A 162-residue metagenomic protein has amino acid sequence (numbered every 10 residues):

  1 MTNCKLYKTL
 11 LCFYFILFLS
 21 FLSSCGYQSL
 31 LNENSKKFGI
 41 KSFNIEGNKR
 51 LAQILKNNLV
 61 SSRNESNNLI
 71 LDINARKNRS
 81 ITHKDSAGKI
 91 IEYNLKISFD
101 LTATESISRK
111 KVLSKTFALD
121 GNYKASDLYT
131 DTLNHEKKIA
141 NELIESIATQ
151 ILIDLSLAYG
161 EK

Functional and structural regions predicted by a protein language model:
M1-C25: Sec-dependent bacterial lipoprotein signal peptides
K5-K8, S23, S42, S108-K111 (+1 more regions): Asparagine-rich low-complexity intrinsically disordered tracts
L19-S42: Bacterial Sec signal peptide processing site at the extreme N-terminus
C25, E46, V112-K115: Intrinsically disordered, low-complexity linear regions
S29-K37, E136-K162: Compositionally biased, intrinsically disordered linkers/stalks adjacent to structured regions
S35-K56: Post-signal peptide N-terminal segment of mature Sec-exported envelope proteins
R50-N68: Basic/polar, acidic-poor N-terminal "presequence/leader" segments that form or can form short amphipathic helices
N57, N67-T116, D120-K137, E145 (+1 more regions): Surface-exposed short loop/turn segments
